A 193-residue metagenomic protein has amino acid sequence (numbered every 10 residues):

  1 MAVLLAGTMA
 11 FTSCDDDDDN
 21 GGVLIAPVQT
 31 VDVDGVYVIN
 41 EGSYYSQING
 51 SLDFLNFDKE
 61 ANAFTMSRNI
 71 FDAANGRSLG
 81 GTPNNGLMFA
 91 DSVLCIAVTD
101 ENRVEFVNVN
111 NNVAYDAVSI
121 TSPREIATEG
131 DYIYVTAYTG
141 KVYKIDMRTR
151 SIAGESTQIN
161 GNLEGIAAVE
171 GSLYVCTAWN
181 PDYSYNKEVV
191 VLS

Functional and structural regions predicted by a protein language model:
A6-V36: Bacterial Sec-dependent N-terminal signal peptides
V23-P27, S78-L87, T121-G130, G161-E170: Repeated scaffold domains used in trafficking and secretory/extracellular systems, primarily beta-propellers
D32-G35, D91-V93, G130-D131, E170-S172: Short coil/turn segments that connect the beta-strands within blades of beta-propeller domains
V38, I96, V135, V175-C176: Residue position within the beta-strands of beta-propeller blades
G42-Q47, E101-R103, T139-K141, W179-S184: Short glycine/acidic-enriched loop and turn motifs that connect beta-strands
L52-F57, V107, I145, V190-S193: Hydrophobic/aromatic beta-strand positions that recur at structurally equivalent sites within the blades
A61-S78, N110-V118, S151-T157, S193: A short beta-strand motif characteristic of beta-propeller blades
T157-S193: Solenoidal tandem-repeat scaffolds enriched in leucines and small polar residues
